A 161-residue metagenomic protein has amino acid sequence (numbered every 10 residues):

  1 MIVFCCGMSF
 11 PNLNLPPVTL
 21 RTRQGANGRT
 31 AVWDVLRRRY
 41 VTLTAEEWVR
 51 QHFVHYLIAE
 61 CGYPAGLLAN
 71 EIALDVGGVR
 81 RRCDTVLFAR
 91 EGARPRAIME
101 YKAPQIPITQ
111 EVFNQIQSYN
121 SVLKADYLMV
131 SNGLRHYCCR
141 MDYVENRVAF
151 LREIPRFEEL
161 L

Functional and structural regions predicted by a protein language model:
F4-Y127, L134-L161: A short, conserved, highly charged catalytic patch centered on acidic carboxylates
